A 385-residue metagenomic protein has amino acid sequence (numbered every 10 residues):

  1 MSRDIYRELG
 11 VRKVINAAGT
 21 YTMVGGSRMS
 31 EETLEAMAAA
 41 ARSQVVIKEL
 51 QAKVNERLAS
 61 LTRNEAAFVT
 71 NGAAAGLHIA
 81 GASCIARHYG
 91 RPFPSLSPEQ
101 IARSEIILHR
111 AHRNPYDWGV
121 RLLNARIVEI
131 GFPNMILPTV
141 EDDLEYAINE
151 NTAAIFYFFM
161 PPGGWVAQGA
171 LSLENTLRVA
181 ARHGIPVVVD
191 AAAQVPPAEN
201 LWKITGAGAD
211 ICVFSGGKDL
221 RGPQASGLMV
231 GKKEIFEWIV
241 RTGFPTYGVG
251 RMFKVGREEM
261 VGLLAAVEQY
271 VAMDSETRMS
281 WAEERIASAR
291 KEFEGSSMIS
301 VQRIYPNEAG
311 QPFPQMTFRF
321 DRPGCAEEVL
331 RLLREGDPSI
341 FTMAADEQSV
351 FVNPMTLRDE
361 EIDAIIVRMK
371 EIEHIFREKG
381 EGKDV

Functional and structural regions predicted by a protein language model:
S2-V24, R28, N55-V271, R290-E294 (+6 more regions): Conserved PLP-enzyme active-site core in the AAT-like
I5, E294-R368: Conserved C-terminal alpha-helix-loop-beta "cap" of PLP-dependent enzymes that closes/shapes the active-site mouth
I15-K53: A glycine-/small-polar-enriched, mobile loop at the entrance of the PLP active site in fold-type I
M37, G216, V352: Alpha-helical metal-binding/catalytic segments enriched in His/Glu/Asp
A40-S43, T246, Y270-M273, G336: Alpha-helix C-capping/helix-to-loop hinge sites
L61, V271-Y305: Conserved PLP-dependent catalytic core of the aminotransferase class-I/II
Q269-S275, V350, M355: Glycine-rich phosphate/diphosphate-binding loops and the adjacent beta-loop-alpha structural elements that coordinate
